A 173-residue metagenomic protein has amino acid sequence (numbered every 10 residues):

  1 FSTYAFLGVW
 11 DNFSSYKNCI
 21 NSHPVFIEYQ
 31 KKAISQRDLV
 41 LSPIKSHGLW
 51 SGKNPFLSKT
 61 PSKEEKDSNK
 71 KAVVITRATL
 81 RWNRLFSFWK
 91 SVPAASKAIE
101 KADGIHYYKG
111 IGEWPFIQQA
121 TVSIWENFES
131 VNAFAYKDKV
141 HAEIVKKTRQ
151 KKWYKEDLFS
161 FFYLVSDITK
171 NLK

Functional and structural regions predicted by a protein language model:
F1-Y4, D11-C19, K32-A120, E129-K139 (+1 more regions): Short S/T/G/P-rich N-terminal loop/turn motif that feeds into the first structured element of a domain
P24-K31, H141-E143: A common structural junction motif
G112-W114, I144-T148, K152: Acidic/histidine-enriched, beta-strand-rich ligand/metal-binding domains
